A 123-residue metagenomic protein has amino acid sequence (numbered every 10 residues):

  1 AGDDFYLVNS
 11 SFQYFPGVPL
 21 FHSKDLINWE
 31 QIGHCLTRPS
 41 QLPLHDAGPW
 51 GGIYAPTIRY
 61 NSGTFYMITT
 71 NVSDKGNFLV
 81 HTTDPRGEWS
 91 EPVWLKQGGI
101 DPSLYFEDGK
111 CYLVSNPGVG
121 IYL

Functional and structural regions predicted by a protein language model:
A1-L123: Carbohydrate-active catalytic/glycan-binding domains of CAZyme proteins, especially the secreted or lumenal ectodomains
